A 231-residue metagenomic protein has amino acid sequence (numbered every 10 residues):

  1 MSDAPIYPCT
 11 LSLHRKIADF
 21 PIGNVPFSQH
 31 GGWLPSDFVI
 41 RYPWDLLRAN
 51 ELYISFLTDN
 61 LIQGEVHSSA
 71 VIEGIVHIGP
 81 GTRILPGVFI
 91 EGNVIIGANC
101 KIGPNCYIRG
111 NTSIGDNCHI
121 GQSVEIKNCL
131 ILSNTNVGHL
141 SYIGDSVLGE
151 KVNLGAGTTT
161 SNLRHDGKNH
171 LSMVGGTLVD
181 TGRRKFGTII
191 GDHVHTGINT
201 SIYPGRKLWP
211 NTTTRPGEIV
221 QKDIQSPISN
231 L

Functional and structural regions predicted by a protein language model:
M1-S69, R206, P210-N211, G217 (+1 more regions): Terminal amphipathic alpha-helical/low-complexity segments used for targeting or macromolecular assembly
E65-L231: Structural signal for interior beta-strand "rungs" in well-ordered beta-sheet cores of soluble enzyme domains
